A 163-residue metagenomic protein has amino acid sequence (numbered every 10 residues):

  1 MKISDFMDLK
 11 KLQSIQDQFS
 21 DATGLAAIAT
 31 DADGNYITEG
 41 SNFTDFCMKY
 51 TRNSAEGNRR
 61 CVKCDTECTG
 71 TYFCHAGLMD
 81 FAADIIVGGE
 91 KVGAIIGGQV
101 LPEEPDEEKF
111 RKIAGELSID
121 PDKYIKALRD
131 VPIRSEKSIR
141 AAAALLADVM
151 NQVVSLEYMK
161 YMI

Functional and structural regions predicted by a protein language model:
M1-D21, A94-I163: Juxtadomain coupling helices with adjacent low-complexity linkers
M1-G77: Structured interaction and signal-relay segments at domain junctions
E39, G93-A94: Short glycine-/small-residue motifs
D80-K91, Q99-V100: A short, hydrophobic, proline-anchored segment that marks a local hinge/packing element in signaling and regulatory
